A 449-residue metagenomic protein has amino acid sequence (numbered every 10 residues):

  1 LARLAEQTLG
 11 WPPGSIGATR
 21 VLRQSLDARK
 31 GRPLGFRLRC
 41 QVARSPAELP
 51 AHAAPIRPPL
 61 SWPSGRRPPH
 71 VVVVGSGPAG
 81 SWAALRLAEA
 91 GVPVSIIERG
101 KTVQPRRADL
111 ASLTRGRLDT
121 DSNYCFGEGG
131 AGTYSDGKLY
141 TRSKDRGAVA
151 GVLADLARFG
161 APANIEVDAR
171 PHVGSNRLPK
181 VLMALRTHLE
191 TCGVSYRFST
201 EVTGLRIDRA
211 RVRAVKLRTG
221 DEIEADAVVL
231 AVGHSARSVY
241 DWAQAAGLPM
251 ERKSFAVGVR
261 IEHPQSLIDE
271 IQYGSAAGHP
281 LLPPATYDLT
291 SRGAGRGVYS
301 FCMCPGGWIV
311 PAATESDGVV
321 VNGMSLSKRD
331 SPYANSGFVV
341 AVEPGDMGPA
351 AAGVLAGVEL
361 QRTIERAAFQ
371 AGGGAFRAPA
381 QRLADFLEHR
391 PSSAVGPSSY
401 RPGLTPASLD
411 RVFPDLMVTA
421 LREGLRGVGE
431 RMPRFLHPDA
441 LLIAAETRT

Functional and structural regions predicted by a protein language model:
L1-F36, C40-Y134, K138-D155, F159 (+1 more regions): Residues forming the flavin
